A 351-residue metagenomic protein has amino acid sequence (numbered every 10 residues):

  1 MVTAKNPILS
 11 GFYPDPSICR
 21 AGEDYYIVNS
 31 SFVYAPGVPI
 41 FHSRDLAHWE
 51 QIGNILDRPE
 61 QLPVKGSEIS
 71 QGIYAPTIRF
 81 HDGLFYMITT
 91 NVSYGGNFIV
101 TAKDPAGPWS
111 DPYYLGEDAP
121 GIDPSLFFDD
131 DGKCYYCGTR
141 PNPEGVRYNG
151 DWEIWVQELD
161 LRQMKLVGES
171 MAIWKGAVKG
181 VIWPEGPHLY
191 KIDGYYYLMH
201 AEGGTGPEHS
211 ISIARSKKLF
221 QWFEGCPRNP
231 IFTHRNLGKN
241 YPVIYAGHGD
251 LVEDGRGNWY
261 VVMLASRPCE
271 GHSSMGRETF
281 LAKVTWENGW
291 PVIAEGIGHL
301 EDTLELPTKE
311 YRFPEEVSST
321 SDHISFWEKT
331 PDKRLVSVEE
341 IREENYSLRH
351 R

Functional and structural regions predicted by a protein language model:
M1-R351: Carbohydrate-active catalytic/glycan-binding domains of CAZyme proteins, especially the secreted or lumenal ectodomains
